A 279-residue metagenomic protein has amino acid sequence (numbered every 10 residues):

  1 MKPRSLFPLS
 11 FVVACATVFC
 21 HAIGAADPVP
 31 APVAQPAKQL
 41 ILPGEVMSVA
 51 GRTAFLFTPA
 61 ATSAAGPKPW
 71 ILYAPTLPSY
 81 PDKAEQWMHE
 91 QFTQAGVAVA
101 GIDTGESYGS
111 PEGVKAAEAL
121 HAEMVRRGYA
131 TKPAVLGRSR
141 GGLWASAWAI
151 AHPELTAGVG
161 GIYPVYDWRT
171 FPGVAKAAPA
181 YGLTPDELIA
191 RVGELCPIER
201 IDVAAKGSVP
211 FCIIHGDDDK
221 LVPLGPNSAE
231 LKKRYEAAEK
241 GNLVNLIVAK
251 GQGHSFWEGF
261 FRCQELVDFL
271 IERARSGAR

Functional and structural regions predicted by a protein language model:
P8-H21: Bacterial N-terminal signal peptides
A25-G66, A177-Y181, R275-R279: A domain-start/cap signature at the N-terminus of enzymes
A65-T76: Short beta-strand element of the alpha/beta-hydrolase
D82-A100: Short amphipathic alpha-helix adjacent to the substrate-entry channel of hydrolases
Y108-G128, A147: Alpha/beta-hydrolase active-site loop
V125-L183: Primarily recognizes the serine-hydrolase "nucleophile elbow" in alpha/beta-hydrolase and SGNH/GDSL folds
R169-A237: The feature captures the conserved acid-bearing segment of alpha/beta-hydrolase catalytic domains
P226-R279: C-terminal catalytic histidine-bearing segment of alpha/beta-hydrolase fold enzymes
